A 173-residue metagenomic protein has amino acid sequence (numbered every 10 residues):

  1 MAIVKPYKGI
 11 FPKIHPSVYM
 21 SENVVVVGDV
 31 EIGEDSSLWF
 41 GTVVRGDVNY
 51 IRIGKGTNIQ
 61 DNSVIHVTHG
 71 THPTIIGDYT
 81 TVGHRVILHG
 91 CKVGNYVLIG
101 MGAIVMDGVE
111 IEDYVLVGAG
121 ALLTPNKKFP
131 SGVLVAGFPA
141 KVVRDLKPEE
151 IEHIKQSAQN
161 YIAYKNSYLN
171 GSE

Functional and structural regions predicted by a protein language model:
A2-S17, S21, H72-I87, V93 (+1 more regions): C-terminal segments of enzyme domains that contribute to small-molecule binding surfaces
P16, S21-E22, V27-G28, G33-E34 (+15 more regions): Left-handed beta-helix
Y50: A short beta-loop-beta micro-motif enriched in histidine and acidic residues
